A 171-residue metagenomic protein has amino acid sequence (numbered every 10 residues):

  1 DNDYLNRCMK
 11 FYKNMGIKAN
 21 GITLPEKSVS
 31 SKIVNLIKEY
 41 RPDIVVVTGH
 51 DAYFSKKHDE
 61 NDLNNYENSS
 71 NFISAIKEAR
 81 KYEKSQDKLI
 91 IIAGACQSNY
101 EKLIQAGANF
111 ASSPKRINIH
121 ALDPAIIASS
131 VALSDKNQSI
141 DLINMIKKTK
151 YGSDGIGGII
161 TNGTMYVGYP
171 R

Functional and structural regions predicted by a protein language model:
D1-N2: Conserved acidic segment of CheY-like receiver
K10-N20: Short helix-loop-beta junction
G21-S28: Short beta->alpha junction loops
V29-I33, N99: Short acidic active-site motifs
I37-D51, A108: Proline-aspartate-enriched helix->loop->beta-strand connector
F54-F72: A short, glycine/acidic-enriched catalytic loop
S74-I119: Catalytic cores of nucleophile-dependent amide-cleaving enzymes
K115-R171: C-terminal functional extensions of proteins
